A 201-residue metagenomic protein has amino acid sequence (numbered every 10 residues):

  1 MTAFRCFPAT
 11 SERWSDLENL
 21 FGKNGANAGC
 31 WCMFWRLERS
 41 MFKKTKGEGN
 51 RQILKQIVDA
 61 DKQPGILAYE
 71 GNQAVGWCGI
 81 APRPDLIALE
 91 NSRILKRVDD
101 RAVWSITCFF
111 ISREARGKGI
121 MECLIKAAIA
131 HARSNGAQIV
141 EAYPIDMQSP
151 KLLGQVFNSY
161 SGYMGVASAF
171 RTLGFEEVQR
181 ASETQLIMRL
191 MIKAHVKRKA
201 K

Functional and structural regions predicted by a protein language model:
M1-F4, S15-N19, S40-G47, Q56 (+3 more regions): Charge-dense, helix-prone N-terminal extensions
M1-R36, K199-K201: Conserved N-terminal entry element of GNAT/NAT acetyltransferase domains
M33-P64: Active-site rim helix/loop that mediates acceptor-substrate recognition in acyltransferases
Q56, A60, Y69, Q73-R116 (+2 more regions): Conserved acyl-donor/pantetheine-binding loop and adjacent beta-alpha core of acyl/acetyltransferases and related
N72, D146-M147, T184: Conserved beta-strand edge residues that scaffold enzyme active sites
I106-I111, G117-R133: Conserved acetyl-CoA-binding loop-helix of GNAT-fold acetyltransferases
I125, A132-Y160: Conserved GNAT acetyl-CoA-binding A-motif
Y160-K201: C-terminal "cap" of GNAT-fold acetyltransferases
